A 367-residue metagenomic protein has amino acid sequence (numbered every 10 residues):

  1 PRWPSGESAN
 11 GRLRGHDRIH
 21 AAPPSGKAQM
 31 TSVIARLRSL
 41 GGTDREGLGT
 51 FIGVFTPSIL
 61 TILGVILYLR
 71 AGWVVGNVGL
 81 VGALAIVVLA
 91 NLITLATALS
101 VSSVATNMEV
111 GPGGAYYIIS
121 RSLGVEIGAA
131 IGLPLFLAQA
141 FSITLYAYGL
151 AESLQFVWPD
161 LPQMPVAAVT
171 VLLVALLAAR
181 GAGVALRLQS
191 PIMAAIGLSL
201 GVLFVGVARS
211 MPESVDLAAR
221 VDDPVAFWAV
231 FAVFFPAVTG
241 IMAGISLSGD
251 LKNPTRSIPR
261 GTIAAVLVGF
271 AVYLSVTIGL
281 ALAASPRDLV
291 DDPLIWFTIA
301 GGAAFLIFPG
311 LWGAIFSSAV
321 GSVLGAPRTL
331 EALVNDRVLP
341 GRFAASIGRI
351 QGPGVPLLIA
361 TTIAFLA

Functional and structural regions predicted by a protein language model:
P1, R12-H16, L37-G41, A83-L84 (+1 more regions): Helix-loop-helix junctions that connect adjacent transmembrane segments in multi-pass membrane transporters
P1-W3, R12, H20-G114, S120-S122 (+1 more regions): Membrane-interface "cap" regions at the ends of multi-pass membrane proteins
T31-R45, Y116-L123, Y146-V166, S248-P254 (+2 more regions): Helix-loop-helix connectors at the membrane interface of multi-pass transporters/channels
G53-I62, V157-A182, G197, P353-F365: Transmembrane alpha-helical segments of multi-pass small-molecule transport proteins
S58, G72-V74, S102-N107, Y116-S122 (+4 more regions): Helix-loop junctions at the membrane interface of multi-pass solute transporters
R70-N77, T106, A130, Y148 (+4 more regions): Membrane-water interface regions at transmembrane-helix termini and the short interhelical loops of multi-pass membrane
L95-V171, L176, V184, W312 (+1 more regions): Hydrophobic transmembrane alpha-helices that form the core helical bundles of multi-pass secondary transporters
Y117-I118, G124, S153-F156, G261-V323 (+1 more regions): TM-loop-TM module centered on a large, flexible mid-protein loop between adjacent transmembrane helices in multi-pass
